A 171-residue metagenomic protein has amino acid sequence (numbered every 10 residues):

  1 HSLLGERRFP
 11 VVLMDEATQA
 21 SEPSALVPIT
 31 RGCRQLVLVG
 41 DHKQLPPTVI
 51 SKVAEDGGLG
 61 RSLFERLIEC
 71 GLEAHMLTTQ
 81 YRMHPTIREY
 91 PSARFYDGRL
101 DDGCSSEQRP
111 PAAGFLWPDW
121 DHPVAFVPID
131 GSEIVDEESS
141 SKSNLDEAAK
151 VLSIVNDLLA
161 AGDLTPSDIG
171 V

Functional and structural regions predicted by a protein language model:
H1-G170: Conserved helicase motor core of SF1/SF2 NTP-dependent helicases
